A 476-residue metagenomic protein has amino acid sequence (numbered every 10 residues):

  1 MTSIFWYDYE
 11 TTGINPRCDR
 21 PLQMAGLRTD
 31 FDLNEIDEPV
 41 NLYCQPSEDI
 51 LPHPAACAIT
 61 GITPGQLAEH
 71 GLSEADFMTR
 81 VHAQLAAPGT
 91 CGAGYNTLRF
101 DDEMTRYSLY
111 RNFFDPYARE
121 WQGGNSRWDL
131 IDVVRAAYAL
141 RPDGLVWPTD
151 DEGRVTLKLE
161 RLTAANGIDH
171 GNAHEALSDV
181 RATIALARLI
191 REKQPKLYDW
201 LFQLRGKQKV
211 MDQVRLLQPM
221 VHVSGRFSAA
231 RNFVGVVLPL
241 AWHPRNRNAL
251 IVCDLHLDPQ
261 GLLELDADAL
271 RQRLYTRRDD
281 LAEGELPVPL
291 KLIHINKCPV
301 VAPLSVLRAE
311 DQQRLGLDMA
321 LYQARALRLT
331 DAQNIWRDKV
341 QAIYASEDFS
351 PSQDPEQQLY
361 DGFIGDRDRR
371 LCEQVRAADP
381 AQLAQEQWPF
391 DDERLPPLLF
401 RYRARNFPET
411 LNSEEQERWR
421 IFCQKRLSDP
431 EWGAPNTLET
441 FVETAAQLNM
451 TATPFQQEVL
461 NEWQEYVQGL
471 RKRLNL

Functional and structural regions predicted by a protein language model:
M1-S73, A83, H243-E285: Conserved RNase H-like, two-metal-ion catalytic cores of nucleic-acid enzymes
T2, C18-M24, R28-T29, N34-I62 (+5 more regions): Metal-dependent phosphoesterase core characteristic of DEDDh/y 3'-5' exonuclease domains
G71, A75, R99, L177-V180 (+3 more regions): Generic detection of long, well-ordered alpha-helical segments
A75-D76, K207: A short structural micro-motif
F77-V81: Generic hydrophobic alpha-helical segments
E192, F202-E283: Acidic catalytic cores of enzymes that act on phosphate-bearing nucleotides/polynucleotides
P244-K425: Long, charge-rich C-terminal accessory regions
R418-L476: C-terminal non-catalytic accessory extensions
